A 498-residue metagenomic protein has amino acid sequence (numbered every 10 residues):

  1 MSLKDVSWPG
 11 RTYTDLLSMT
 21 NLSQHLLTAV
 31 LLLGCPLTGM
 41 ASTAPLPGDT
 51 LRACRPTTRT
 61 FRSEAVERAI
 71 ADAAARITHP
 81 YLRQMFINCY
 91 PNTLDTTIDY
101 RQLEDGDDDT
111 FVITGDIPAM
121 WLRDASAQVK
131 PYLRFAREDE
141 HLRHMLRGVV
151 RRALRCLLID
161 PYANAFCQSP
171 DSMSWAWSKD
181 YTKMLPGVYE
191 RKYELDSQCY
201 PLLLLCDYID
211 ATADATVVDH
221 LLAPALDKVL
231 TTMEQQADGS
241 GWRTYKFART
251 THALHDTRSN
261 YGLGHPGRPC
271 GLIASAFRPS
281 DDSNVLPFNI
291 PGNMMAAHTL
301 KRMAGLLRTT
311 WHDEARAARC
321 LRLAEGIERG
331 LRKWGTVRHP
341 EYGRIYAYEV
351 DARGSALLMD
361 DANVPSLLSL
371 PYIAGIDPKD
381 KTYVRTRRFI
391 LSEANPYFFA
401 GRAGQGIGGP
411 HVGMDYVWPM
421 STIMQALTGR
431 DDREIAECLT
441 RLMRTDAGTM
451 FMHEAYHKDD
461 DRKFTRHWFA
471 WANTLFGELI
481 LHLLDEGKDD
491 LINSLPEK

Functional and structural regions predicted by a protein language model:
D5-T43: Bacterial Sec-dependent N-terminal signal peptides
S42-R123: Low-complexity, Ser/Thr/Pro/Gly-enriched N-terminal "stalk/linker" regions
A65-T78, A127-E140, Y200-A215, M294-D313 (+3 more regions): Well-ordered alpha-helical scaffold segments within catalytic/enzyme domains
M85, H141-C156, D214-E234, M303-W334 (+3 more regions): Extended, well-ordered alpha-helical scaffold segments
L94-D108, D171-Y181, P266-R278, A447-E454: Active-site-adjacent bridging/hinge elements
P118-L146, V150-H255, A470-L484: Aromatic-rich carbohydrate-recognition surfaces in CAZymes
L122, L158-Y162, F166-S169, M173 (+4 more regions): Extended ligand-binding clefts on enzyme/binding-domain cores
D180-P186, R191-E194, P201, L357-K379 (+1 more regions): C-terminal capping/lid segments that line or modulate ligand- or cofactor-binding pockets
